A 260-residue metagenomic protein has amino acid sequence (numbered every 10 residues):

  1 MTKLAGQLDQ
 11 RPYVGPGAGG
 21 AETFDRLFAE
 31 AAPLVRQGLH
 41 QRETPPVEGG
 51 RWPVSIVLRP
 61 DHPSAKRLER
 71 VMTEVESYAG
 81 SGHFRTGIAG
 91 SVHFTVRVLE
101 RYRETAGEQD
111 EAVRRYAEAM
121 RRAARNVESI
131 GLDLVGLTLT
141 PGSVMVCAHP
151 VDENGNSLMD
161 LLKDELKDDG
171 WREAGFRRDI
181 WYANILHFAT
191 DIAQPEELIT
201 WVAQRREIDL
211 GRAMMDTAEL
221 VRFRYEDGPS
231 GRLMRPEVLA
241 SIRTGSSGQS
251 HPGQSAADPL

Functional and structural regions predicted by a protein language model:
M1-L260: Histidine-dependent nucleotide/RNA phosphoesterase domain, centered on the 2H-phosphoesterase fold with its duplicated
